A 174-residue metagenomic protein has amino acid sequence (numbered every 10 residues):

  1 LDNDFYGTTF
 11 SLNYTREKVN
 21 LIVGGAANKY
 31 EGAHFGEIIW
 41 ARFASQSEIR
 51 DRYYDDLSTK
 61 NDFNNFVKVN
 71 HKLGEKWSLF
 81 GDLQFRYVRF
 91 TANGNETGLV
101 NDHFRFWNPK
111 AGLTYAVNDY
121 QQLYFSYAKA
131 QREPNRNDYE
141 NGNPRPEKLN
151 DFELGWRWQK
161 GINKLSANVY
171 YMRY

Functional and structural regions predicted by a protein language model:
L1-N95, A116, S166: Face-selective signature of the C-terminal outer-membrane beta-barrel domain
D2-Y6, T59-F63, H103-W107, K148-F152 (+1 more regions): Residues that define the transmembrane beta-barrel architecture of outer-membrane proteins
T9-N13, F66-K68, K110-G112, N143 (+2 more regions): Outer-membrane beta-barrel architecture
R52, Q131, Y139, V169: Residue-level signal for pocket-adjacent positions within structured domains
R86, A128-A130: Active/binding-pocket-proximal capping segment
G98-H103, E133-F152, R173-Y174: Outer-membrane beta-barrel domain signature, especially the mid-to-C-terminal portions of large Gram-negative OMP
A116, Q122-A128, P146-Y174: Membrane-embedded beta-barrel scaffold of Gram-negative outer-membrane proteins
